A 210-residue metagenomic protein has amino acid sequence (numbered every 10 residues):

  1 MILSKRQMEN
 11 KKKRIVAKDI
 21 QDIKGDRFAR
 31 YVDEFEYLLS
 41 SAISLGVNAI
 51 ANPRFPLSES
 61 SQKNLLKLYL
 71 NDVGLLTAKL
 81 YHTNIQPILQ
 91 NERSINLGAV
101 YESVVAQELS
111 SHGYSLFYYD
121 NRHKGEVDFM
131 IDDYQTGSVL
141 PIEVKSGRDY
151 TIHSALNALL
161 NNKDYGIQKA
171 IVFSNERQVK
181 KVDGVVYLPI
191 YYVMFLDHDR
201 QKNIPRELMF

Functional and structural regions predicted by a protein language model:
M1-V127, D133-Y134: Accessory nucleic acid-recognition modules appended to NTPase machines
Y69, F117, L140-I142, I171-F173 (+1 more regions): Hydrophobic/aromatic beta-strand patches that form the interior of the parallel beta-sheet core in alpha/beta enzyme
A78, T151-H153, V179-D183: Switch/connector loops and helix/strand junctions flanking conserved nucleotide-binding motifs in nucleotide-processing
L109, D128-F129, I142, A170: Hydrophobic, well-ordered secondary-structure elements that form the walls of internal hydrophobic environments
N121, Y165-V186: Nucleic-acid nuclease catalytic cores
I131-P141: Active-site beta-strand-loop-beta-strand hairpin of nuclease catalytic cores that positions key catalytic residues
V139-R148, L159: Active-site ExK catalytic segment of metal-dependent nucleases
E176-F210: Domain-level recognition of nuclease-like catalytic cores that cleave nucleotide substrates
